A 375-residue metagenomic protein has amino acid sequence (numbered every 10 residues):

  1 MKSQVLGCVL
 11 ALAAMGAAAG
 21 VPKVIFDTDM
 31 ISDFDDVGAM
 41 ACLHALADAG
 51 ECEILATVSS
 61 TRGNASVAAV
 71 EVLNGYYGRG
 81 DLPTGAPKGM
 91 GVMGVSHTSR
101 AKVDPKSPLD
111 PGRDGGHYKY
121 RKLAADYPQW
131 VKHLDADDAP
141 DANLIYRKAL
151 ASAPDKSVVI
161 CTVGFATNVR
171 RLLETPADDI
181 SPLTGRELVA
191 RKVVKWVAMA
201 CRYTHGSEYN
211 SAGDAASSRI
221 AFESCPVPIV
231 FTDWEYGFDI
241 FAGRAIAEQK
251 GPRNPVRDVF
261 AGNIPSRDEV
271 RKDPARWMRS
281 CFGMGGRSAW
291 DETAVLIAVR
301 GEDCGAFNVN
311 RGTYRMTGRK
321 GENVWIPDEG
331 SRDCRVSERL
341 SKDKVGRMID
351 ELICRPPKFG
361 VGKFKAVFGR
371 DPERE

Functional and structural regions predicted by a protein language model:
M1-L6: Bacterial N-terminal signal peptides that target proteins for export
G7-V9, T28: Intrinsically disordered, low-complexity segments enriched in polar/charged small residues
V9-A18: Hydrophobic h-region of N-terminal signal peptides that target proteins for export in Gram-negative bacteria
A18-E375: N-terminal acidic, glycine/proline-rich low-complexity segments
